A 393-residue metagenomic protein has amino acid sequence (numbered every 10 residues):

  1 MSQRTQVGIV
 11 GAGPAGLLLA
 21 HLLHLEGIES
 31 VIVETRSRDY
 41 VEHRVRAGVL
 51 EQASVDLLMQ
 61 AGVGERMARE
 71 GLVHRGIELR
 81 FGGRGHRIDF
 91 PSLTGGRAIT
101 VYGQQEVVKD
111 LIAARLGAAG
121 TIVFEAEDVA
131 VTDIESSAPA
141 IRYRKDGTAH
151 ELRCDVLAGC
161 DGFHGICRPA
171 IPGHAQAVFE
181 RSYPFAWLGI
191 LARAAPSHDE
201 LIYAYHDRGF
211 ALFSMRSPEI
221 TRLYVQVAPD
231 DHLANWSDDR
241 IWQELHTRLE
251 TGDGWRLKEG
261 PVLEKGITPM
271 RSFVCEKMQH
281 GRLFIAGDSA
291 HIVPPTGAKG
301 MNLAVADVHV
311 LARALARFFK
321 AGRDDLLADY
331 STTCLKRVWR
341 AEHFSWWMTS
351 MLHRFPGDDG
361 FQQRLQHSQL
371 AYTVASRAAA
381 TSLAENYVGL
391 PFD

Functional and structural regions predicted by a protein language model:
M1-V7, L25-E26: Extreme N-terminal leader/targeting segments of oxidoreductases
Q3-R4, A298, R313-D393: C-terminal helical "tail/cap" subdomain of flavin- and related membrane-associated enzymes
V7, S30, E151, D155-L157 (+1 more regions): Hydrophobic "anchor" residues on beta-strands that sit immediately upstream of conserved functional sites
V10-L25, L111, G159, G266-H343 (+1 more regions): Conserved mid-domain beta->alpha element of the FAD-binding
H24-V45: Glycine-rich FAD pyrophosphate-binding loop
I32-V33, G159, A204, A286: Generic enzyme active-site microenvironment
H43-R46, E51-A118, T132: Active-site-adjacent segment of FAD-dependent monooxygenases/related oxidoreductases
A113, G120, A126-G266, M270: Conserved FAD-binding catalytic core of PHBH/FMO-like flavoproteins
